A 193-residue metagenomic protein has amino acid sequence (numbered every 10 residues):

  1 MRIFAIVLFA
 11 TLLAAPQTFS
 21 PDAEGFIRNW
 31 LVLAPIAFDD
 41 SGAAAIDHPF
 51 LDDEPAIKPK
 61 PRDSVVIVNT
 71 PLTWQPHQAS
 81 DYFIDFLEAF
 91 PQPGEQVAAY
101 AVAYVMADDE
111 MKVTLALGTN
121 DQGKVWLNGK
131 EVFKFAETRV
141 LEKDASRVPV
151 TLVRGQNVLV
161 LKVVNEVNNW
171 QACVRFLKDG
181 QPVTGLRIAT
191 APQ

Functional and structural regions predicted by a protein language model:
I3-L13: Sec-dependent N-terminal signal peptides
P16-L87, L161-Q193: Accessory carbohydrate-binding/adhesion or oligomerization-edge regions at the termini of glycan-active proteins
A89-A99, A136-L141: Extracellular beta-rich ligand/substrate-recognition surface
V97-A99, D109, T119, E142-D144: Residues that act as N-cap/strand-start positions at coil-to-secondary-structure junctions
V97-A99, M111-V113, N157, N168-W170: Residues at beta-strand starts and edge strands
A101-V113, P149-R154: Extracellular and analogous surface-interaction loops
A107, K112-W126, L159: Aromatic-lined ligand-binding clefts that engage carbohydrates, nucleic acids, or primary amines
K124-R175: Beta-strand-rich ligand-recognition modules
